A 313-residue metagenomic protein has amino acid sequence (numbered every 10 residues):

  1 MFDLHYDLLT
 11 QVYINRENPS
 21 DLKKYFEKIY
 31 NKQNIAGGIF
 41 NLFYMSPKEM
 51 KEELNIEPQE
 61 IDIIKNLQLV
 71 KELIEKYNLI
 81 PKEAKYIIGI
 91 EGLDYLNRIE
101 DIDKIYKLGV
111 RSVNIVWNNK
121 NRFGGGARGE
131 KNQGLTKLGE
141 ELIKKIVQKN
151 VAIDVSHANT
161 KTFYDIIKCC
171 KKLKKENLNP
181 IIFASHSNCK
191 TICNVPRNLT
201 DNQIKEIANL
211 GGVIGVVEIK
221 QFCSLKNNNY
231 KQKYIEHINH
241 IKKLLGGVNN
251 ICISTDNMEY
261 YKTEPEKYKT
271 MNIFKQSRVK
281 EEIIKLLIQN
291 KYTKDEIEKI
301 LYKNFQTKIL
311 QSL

Functional and structural regions predicted by a protein language model:
M1-N132, K172, N194-L313: N-terminal hydrophobic targeting/anchoring segments and the immediately downstream early-domain regions of hydrolases
F2-L9, A158, A184-S187: Histidine-centered catalytic micro-motifs
R98-K104, N159-E176: Distinct, well-ordered alpha-helical segments
N132-I167, I182-H186: Loop-centered beta-sheet repeat module
I167-N188, Y268-K275: A short alpha/beta connector and helix-capping loop motif
T191: Active-site environment of non-heme Fe oxygenases that use a 2-His-1-carboxylate facial triad
